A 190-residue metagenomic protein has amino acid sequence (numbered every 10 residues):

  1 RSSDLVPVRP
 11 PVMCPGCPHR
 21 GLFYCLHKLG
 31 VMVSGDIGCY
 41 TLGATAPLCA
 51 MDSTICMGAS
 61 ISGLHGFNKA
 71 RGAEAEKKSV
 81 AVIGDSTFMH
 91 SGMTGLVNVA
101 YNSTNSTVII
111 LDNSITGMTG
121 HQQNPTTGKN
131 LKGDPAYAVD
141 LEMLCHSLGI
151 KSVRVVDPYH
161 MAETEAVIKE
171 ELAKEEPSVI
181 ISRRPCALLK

Functional and structural regions predicted by a protein language model:
P7-H27: Active-site pocket-lining segments that scaffold enzyme catalytic pockets across diverse folds
C25-K28, L172-K174: Flexible, charged surface loops at secondary-structure boundaries
G30-T45: Acidic-glycine-rich active-site phosphate/pyrophosphate-binding loop
A44-V179: Thiamine diphosphate
P185-K190: Cys/His-rich short segments
